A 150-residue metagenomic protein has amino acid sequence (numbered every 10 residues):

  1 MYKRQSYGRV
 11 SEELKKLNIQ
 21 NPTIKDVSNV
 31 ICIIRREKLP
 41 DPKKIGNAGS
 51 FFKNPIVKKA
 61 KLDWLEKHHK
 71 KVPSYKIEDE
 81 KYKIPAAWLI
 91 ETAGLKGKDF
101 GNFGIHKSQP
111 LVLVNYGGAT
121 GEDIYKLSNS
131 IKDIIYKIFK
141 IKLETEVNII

Functional and structural regions predicted by a protein language model:
K3-E122, I138-I150: Phosphate/pyrophosphate- and phosphate-bearing ligand-binding catalytic cores of soluble enzymes
I131: Phosphate/pyrophosphate-binding loops and the adjoining catalytic core of nucleotide-dependent enzymes
I135: Conserved ATP-binding N-box helix of the HATPase_c
